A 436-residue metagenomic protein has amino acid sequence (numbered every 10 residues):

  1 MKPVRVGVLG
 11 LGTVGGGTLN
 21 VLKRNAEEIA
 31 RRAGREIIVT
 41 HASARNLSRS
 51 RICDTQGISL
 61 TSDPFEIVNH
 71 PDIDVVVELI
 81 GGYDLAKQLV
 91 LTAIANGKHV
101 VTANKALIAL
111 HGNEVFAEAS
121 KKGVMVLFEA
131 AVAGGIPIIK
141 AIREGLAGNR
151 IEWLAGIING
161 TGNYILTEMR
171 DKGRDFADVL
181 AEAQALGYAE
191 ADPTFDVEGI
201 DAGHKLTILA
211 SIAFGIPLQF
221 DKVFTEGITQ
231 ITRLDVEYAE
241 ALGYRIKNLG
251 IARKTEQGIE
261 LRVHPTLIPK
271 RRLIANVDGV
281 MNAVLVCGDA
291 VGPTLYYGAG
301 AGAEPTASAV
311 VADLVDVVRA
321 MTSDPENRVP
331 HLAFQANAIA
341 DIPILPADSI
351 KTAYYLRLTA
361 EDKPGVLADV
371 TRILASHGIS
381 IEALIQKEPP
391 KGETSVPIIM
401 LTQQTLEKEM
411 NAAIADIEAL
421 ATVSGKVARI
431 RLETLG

Functional and structural regions predicted by a protein language model:
M1-N96: N-terminal glycine-/serine-/threonine-rich beta1-alpha1-beta2 phosphate-ribose binding loop of Rossmann-like
R45-L47, K105-L107, N113, A131-A133 (+3 more regions): Short, ordered loop/turn segments at secondary-structure junctions
L85-N96, K105-R143: Rossmann-fold NAD(P)-binding glycine/threonine-rich loop
H99-V101, I381: A short hydrophobic/small-residue beta-strand
S120-D201, I208: Rossmann-like NAD(P)H-binding beta-loop-alpha module
D178-N276, M281-A283, G302: Substrate-binding/catalytic subdomain of NAD(P)-dependent oxidoreductase enzymes
H264-D289, A303-E304, A375-E393: Low-complexity, glycine/alanine/valine/leucine- and proline-rich hydrophobic stretches
A309, L314, V318-G436: A conserved regulatory-domain signal marking ACT and ACT-like small-molecule sensing domains and adjacent regulatory
